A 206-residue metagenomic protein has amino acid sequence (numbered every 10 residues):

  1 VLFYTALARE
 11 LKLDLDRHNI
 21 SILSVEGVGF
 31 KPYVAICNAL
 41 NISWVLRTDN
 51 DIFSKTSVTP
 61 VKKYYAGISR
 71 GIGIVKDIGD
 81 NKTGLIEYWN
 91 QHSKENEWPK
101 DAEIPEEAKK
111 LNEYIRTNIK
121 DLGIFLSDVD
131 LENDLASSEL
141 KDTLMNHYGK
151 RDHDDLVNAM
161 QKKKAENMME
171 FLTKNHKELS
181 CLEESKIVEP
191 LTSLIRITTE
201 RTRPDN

Functional and structural regions predicted by a protein language model:
V1-N206: Acidic, divalent-metal-binding catalytic cores of TOPRIM and closely related two-metal-ion phosphodiester/pyrophosphate
